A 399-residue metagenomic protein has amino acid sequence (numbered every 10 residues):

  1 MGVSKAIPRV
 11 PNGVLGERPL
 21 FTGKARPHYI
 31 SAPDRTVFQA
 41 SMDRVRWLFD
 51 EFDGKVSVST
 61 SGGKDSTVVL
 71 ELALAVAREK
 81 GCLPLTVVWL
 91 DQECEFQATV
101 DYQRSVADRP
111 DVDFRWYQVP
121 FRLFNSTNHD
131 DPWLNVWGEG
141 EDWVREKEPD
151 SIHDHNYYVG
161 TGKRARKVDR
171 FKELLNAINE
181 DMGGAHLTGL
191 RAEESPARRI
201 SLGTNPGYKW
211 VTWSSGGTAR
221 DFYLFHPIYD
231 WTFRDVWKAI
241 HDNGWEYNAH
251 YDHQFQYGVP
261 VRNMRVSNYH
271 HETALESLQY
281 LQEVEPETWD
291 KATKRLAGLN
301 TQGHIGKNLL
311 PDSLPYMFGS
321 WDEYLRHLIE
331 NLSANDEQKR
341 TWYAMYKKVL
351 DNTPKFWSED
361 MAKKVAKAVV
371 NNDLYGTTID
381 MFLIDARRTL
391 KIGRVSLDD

Functional and structural regions predicted by a protein language model:
G2-S57, K64-D399: Nucleotide-activated chemistry modules centered on ATP-dependent adenylation/adenylyltransferase
